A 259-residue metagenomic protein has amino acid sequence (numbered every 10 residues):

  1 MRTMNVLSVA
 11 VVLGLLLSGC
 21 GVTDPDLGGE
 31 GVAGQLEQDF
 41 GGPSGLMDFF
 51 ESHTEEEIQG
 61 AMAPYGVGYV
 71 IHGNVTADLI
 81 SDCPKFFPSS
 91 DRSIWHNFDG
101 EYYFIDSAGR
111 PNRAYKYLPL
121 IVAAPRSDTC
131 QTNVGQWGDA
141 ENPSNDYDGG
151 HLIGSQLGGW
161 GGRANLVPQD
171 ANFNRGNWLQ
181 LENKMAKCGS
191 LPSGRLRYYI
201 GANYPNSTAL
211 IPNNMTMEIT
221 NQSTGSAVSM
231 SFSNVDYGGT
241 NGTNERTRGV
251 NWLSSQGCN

Functional and structural regions predicted by a protein language model:
M1-V9: Bacterial N-terminal signal peptides that target proteins for export
V11-G14, A77, A124, A164: Processing junctions and N-termini across compartments
L16-G19: C-terminal motif of bacterial Sec signal peptides marking the signal peptidase cleavage site
G21-D24: Bacterial signal peptide processing site
L27-E57: Post-signal peptide N-terminal segment of mature Sec-exported envelope proteins
D78-F86: Short, Gly/Pro- and small/polar-rich lid/capping loops
K85-N259: Domain-level detector of nuclease and nuclease-like folds in predominantly extracellular/periplasmic contexts
